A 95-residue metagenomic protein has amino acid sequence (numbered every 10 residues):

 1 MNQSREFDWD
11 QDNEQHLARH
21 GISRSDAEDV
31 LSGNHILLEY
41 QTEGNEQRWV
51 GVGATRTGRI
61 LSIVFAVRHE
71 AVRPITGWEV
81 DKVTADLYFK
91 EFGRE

Functional and structural regions predicted by a protein language model:
M1-E95: Ribonuclease/tRNase effector modules and their secretory precursors
